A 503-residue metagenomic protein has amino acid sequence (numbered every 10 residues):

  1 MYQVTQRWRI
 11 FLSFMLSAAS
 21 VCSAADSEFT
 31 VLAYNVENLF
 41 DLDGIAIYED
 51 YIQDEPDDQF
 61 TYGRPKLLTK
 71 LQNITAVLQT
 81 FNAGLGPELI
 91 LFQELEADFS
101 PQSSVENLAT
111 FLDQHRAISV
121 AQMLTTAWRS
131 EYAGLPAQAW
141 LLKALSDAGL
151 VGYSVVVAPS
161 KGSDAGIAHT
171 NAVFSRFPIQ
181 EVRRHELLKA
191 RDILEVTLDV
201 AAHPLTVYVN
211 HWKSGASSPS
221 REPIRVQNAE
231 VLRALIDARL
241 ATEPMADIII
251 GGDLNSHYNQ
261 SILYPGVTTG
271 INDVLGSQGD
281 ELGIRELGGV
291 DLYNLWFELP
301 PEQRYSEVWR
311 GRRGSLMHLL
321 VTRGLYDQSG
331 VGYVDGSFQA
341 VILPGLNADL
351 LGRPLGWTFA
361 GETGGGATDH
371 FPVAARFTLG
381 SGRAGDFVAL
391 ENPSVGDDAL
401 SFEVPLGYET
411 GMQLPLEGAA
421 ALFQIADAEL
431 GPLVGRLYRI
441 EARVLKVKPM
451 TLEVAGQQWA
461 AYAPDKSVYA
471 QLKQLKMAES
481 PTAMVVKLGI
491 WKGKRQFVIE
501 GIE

Functional and structural regions predicted by a protein language model:
R9-S20: Bacterial N-terminal signal peptides
C22-A148, G152, P159-A168, L351 (+4 more regions): N-terminal, active-site-proximal structural segment of metallo-dependent hydrolase catalytic domains
A25-V31, F40, P178-E181, A190-S214: Beta-strand-turn-beta hairpins that frame and shape the catalytic cleft of phosphate-ester-processing enzymes
Y34-E37, F92-E96, V155-G162, F174-F177 (+5 more regions): Active-site-proximal beta-strand/loop segments in catalytic clefts of secreted hydrolases
D41-D43, F99-S104, D164-I167, G215-S220 (+4 more regions): Extracytoplasmic/secreted cell-surface and envelope-processing proteins
R184-L188, A241-I248, S256-L414: Metal-dependent phosphoester-hydrolase catalytic domains
R221-P244: A long, amphipathic alpha-helix that forms part of the scaffold/cap immediately adjacent to metal-dependent active
L295-F297, G382-E503: OB-fold nucleic-acid-binding modules
